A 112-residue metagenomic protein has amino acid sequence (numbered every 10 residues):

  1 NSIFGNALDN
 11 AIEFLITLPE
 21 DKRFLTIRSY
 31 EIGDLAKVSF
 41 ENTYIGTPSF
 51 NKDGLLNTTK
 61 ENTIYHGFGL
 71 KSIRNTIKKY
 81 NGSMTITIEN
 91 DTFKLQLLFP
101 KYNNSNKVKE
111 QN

Functional and structural regions predicted by a protein language model:
N1-E20, R74: Conserved ATP-binding N-box helix of the HATPase_c
K22-D34: Short beta-strand/loop element within the Bergerat-fold HATPase_c
E31-G33, Y44, I88: Heptad-repeat coiled-coil segments of the DHp/HisKA dimerization-phosphoacceptor module
A36-G67, N106-N112: Glycine-rich/acidic phosphate-handling loop/turn and adjacent ATP-lid/helix of nucleotide-binding kinase/ATPase domains
T85-N112: C-terminal end segment of the histidine kinase catalytic
